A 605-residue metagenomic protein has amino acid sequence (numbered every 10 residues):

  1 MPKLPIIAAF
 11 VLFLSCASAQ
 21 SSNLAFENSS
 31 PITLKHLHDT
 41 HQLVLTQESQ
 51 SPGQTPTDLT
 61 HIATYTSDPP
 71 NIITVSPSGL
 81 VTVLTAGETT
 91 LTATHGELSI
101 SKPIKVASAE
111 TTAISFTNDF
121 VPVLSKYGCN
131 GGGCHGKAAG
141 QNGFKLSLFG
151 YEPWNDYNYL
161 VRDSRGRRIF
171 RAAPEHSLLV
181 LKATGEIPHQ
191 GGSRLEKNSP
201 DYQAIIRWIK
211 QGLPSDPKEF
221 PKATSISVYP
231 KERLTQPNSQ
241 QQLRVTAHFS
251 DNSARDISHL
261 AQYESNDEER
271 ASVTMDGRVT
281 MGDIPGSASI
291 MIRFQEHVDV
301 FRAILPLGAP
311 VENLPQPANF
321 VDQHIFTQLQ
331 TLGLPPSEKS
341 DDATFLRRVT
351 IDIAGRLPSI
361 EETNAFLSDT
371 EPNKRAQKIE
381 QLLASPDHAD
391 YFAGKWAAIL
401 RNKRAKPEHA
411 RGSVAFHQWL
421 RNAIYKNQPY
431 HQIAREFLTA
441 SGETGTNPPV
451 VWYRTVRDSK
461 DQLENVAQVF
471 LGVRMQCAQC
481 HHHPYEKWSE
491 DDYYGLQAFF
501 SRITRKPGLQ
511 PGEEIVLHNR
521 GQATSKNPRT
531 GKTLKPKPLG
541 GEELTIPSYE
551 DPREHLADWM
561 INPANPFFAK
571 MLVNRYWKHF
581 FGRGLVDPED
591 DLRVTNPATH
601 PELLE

Functional and structural regions predicted by a protein language model:
P5-S15: Bacterial N-terminal signal peptides
A17-S21: Boundary at the C-terminal end of the N-terminal hydrophobic targeting segment
N23-A25, I32-H38, H61-I62, P69-L84 (+13 more regions): Solvent-exposed helix-loop boundary motif
E27-G53: N-terminal targeting signals for Sec/Tat export/insertion, comprising classic cleavable signal peptides
V44-E48, Q242-H248: Short edge beta-strand/loop segments characteristic of extracellular beta-sandwich folds
Q50-T57, F249-R255: Structural motif
G53-Q54, A113-L124, D461-Q468: Short, intrinsically disordered, charge-biased short linear motifs at domain edges
G133, L146, G150-S164, R171 (+7 more regions): Short, structured secondary-structure elements that scaffold catalytic or ligand/cofactor-binding regions
